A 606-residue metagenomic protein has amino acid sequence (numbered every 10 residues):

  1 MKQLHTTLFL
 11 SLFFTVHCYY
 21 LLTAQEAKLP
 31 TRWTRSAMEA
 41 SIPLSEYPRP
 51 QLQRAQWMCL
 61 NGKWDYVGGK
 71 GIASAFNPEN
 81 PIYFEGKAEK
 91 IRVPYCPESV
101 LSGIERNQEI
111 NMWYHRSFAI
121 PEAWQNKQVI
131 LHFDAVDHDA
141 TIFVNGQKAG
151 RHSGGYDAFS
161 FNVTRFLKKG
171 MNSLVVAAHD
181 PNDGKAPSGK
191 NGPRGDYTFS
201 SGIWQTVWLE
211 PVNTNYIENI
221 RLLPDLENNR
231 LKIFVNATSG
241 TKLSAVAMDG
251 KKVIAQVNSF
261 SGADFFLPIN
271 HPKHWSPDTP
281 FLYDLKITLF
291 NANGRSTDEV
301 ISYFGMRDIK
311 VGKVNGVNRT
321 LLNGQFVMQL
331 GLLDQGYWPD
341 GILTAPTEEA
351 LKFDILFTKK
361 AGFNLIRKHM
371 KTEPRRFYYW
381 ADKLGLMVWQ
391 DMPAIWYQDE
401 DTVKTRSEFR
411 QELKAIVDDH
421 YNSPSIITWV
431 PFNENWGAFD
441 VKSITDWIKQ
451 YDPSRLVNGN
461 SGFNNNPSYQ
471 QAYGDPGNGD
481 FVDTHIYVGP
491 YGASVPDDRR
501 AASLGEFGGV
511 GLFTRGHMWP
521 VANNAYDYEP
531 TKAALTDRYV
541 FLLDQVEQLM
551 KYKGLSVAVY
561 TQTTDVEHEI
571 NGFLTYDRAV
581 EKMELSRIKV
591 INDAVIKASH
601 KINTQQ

Functional and structural regions predicted by a protein language model:
M1-A27, Q606: Bacterial Sec-dependent N-terminal signal peptides
Q25-H132, G184-I203, V314, Y552 (+1 more regions): Extended carbohydrate-recognition surfaces in non-catalytic/accessory domains of CAZymes and lectin-like proteins
D65-G69, I104-E105, E109-Y216, S239-K242 (+3 more regions): Accessory beta-strand-rich segments of carbohydrate-active enzymes
W124-Q128, L167-M171, P268-L282: Short glycine/proline/serine/threonine-rich loop/turn segments at secondary-structure transition edges
V144, N229-S259, F265: Beta-strand-rich binding/interaction modules
N213-S239, R319, V595-Q605: Surface beta-strand/loop "capping" patches
I220-P224, K286-T358, A594, K601: N-terminal carbohydrate-binding accessory modules
I355-F357, L365-S586, V590-I591: Substrate-binding/catalytic cleft of secreted carbohydrate-active enzymes, primarily glycoside hydrolases
